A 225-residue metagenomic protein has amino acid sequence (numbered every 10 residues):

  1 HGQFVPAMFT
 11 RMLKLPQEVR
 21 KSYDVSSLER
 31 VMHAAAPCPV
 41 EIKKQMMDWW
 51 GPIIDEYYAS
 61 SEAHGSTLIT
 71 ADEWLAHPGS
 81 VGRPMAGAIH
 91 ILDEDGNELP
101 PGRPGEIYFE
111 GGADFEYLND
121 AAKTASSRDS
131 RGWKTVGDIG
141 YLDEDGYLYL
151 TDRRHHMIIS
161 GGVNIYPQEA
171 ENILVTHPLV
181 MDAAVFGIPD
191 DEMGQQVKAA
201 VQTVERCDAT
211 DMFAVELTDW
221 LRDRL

Functional and structural regions predicted by a protein language model:
H1-F4, L13-H77, M85-H90, D95-E98 (+1 more regions): Gly/Ser/Thr-rich phosphate-binding loop
G2-V5, E98, Y108-G111, F115-E116 (+2 more regions): AMP-binding/adenylate-forming catalytic core of the ANL superfamily
F9-T10, D55, F115, A125: Nucleotide phosphate-binding site architecture
R30-M32, D55, L118, T135 (+1 more regions): Structural detector of well-ordered beta-strand residues that form the stable sheet scaffold of enzyme domains
H64-L68, D120, S126-S127: Active-site-adjacent loop/helix segments that line or gate small-molecule/cofactor pockets in enzymes
R83-A86, K134: Short coil-to-beta-strand transition motifs
L92-D93, P101, R128, V136 (+2 more regions): Hydrophobic alpha-helical segments, especially N-terminal targeting/anchoring helices
